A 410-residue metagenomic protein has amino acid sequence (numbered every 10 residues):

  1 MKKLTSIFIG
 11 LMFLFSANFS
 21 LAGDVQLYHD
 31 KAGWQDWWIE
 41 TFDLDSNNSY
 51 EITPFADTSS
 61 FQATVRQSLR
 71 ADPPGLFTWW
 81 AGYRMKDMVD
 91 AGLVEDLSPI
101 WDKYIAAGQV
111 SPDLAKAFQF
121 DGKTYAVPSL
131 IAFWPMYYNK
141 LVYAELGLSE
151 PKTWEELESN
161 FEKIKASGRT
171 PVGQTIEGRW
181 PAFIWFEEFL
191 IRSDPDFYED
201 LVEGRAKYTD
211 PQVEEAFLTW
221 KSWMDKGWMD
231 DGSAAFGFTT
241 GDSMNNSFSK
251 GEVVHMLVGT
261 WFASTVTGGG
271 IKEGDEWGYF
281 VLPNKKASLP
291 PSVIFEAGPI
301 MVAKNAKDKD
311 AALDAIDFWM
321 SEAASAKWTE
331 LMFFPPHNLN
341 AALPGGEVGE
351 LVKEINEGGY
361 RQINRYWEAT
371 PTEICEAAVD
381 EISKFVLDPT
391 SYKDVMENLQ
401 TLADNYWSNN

Functional and structural regions predicted by a protein language model:
S6, F19-A91, I100-I105, E150 (+8 more regions): Conserved N-terminal structural module of periplasmic/extracytoplasmic solute-binding proteins
T53-A56, V202, I294, L331-H337 (+1 more regions): C-terminal capping/gating helix-and-loop segments adjacent to ligand/active sites or protein-protein/ligand interfaces
R66-S68, P74-G75, I105-L141, T170-Q174 (+2 more regions): A structural signal for short loop-to-beta-strand junctions that line the ligand-binding cleft of periplasmic/secreted
W80-W134, E158, W185, Q212 (+3 more regions): Hinge/lid segment of periplasmic solute-binding proteins
M85-L93, D113-E150, I176-V202, D225 (+3 more regions): Periplasmic solute-binding protein
D96-V110, I176, S193-E215, G268-K272 (+3 more regions): Short, solvent-exposed loop/beta-turn-alpha elements that line the ligand-binding surface or hinge of extracytoplasmic
F161-K163, E203-G237: Glycine-centered hinge/linker elements that transmit conformational signals in sensory and ligand-binding systems
K226-D230, G268-M332, N409: Extracytoplasmic/periplasmic substrate-recognition and gating elements
